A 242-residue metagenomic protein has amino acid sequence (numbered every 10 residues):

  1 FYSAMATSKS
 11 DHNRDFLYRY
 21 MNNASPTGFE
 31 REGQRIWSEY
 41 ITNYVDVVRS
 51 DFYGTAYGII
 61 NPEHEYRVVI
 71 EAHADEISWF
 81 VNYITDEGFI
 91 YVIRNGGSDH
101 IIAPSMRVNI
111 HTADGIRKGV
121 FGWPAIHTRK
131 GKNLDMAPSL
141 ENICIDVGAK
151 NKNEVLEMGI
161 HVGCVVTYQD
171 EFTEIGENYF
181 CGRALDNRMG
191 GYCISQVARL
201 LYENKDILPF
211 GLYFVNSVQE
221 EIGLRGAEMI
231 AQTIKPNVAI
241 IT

Functional and structural regions predicted by a protein language model:
F1-T242: N-terminal hydrophobic/helix-forming segments and targeting peptides
